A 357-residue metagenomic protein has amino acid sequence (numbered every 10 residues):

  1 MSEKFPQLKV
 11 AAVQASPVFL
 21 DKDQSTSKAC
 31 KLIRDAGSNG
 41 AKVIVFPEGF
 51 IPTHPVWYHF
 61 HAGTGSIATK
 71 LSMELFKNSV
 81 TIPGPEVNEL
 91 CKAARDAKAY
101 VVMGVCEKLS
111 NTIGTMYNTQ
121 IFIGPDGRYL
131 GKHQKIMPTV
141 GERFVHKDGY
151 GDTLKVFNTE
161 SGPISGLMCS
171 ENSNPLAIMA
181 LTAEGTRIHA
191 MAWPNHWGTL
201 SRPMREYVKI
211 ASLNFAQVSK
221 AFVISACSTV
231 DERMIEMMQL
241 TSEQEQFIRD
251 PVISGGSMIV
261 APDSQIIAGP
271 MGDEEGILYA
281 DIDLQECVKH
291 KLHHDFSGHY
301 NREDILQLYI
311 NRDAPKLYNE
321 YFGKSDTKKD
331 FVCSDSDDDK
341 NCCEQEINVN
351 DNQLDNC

Functional and structural regions predicted by a protein language model:
M1-V43: N-terminal glycine-/serine-/threonine-rich phosphate-binding loop
E3, C227-C357: C-terminal beta-strand edge segments of enzyme domains
Q7-F19, T119, K132-Q134, P163-E171 (+1 more regions): Active-site-proximal beta-strand elements of phosphoester/diester hydrolases
A11, I121-I123, M258, L278: Conserved hydrophobic/aromatic positions in well-ordered beta-strands
K22, R34-P125, N195-A221: Cys-nucleophile CN-hydrolase/nitrilase-fold catalytic domain and related Cys-dependent amidase chemistry that acts on
S38-F46, M137, R143-A226, K324-D338 (+1 more regions): Active-site beta-loop-alpha substructure in enzyme catalytic cores, prototypically the cysteine-centered nucleophile
V80-V102, P163, C169-L278: CN hydrolase (nitrilase-like) catalytic-core segments centered on the catalytic cysteine and neighboring Lys/Glu
